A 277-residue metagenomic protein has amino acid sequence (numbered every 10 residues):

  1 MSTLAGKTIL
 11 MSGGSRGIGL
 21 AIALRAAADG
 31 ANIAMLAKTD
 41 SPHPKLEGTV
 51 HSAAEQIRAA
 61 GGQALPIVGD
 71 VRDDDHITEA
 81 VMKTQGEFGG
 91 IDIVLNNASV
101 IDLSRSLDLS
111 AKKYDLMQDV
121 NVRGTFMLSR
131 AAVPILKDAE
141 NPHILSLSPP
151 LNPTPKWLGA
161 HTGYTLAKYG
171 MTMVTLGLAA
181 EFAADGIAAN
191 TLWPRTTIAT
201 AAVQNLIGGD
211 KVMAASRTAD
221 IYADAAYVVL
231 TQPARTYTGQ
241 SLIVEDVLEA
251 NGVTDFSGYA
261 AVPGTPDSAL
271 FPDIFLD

Functional and structural regions predicted by a protein language model:
S2-F88, I101-D102: Short-chain dehydrogenase/reductase
K7, G62-Q63, G90-I91, L136-P150 (+2 more regions): Active-site loop of short-chain dehydrogenase/reductase
A26, G90-D92, T172-T175, F182-P194 (+1 more regions): Conserved Rossmann-fold SDR core element
A80, L95, L128-A132, L136 (+2 more regions): Hydrophobic positions on the long internal alpha-helix of Rossmann-like NAD(P)-dependent oxidoreductase domains
G86, L103, A111, V120-E140 (+3 more regions): Amphipathic alpha-helical dimer-interface segment in Rossmann-like NAD(P)H-dependent oxidoreductases
V100, L107-F126, L145, Y164 (+1 more regions): Catalytic Tyr-X3-Lys loop
K137, H143-A184, R195-I198: Catalytic loop of short-chain dehydrogenase/reductase
T191-L192, D210-D277: C-terminal helical subdomain
